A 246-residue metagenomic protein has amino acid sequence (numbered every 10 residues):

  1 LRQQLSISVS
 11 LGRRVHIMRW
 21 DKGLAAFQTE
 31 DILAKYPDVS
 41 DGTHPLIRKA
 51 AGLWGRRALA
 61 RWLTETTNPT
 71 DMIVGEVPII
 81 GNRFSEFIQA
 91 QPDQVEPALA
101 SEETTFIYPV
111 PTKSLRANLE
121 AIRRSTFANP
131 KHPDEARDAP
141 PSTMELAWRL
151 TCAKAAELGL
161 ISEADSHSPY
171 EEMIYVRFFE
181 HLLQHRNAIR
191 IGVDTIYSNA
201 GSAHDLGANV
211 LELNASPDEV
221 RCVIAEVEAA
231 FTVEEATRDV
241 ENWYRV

Functional and structural regions predicted by a protein language model:
L1-I7: Glycine-rich phosphate-binding P-loop
S8-S10, L99: A generic structural signal for well-ordered alpha-helical segments
S10-E86: Conserved nucleotide-sensing/catalytic segment adjacent to the nucleotide-binding pocket in NTP-handling enzymes
P45-A60, E86-V95, D134-E145, Y175-V176: Well-ordered, non-membrane alpha-helical segments in soluble/globular domains
R57-R61, P111-R123, E145-A155: Noncatalytic linker/hinge segments flanking ATPase motor cores
V77-P140: ATP-dependent NMP and nucleoside kinases share a basic, alpha-helical "lid"
F127-S202: A conserved mid-domain beta-alpha-beta active-site/ligand-binding segment of alpha/beta enzyme cores
P169, I174-V246: C-terminal accessory extensions appended to soluble enzyme cores
